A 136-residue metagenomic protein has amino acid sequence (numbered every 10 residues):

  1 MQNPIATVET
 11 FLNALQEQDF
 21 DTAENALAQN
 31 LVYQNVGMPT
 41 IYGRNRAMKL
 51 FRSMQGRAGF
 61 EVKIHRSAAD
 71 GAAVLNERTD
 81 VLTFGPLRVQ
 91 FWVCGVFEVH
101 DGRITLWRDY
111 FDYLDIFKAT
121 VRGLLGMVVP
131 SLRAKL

Functional and structural regions predicted by a protein language model:
M1-Q2: Short helix-capping and inter-helix turn/linker motifs at the boundaries of alpha-helical repeat units
I5-A26: Short acidic-aromatic low-complexity motifs
A6-T7, M38, F97: Short, contiguous strand/loop micro-motifs
T10-F11, T22, L31, N76 (+1 more regions): Residue-level detection of beta-strand scaffold positions
D21-T22, A28-A72: A solvent-exposed, acidic/Ser-Thr-rich amphipathic alpha-helical stretch
R52-L136: A beta-strand edge to alpha-helix "cap/lid" segment located at domain peripheries
